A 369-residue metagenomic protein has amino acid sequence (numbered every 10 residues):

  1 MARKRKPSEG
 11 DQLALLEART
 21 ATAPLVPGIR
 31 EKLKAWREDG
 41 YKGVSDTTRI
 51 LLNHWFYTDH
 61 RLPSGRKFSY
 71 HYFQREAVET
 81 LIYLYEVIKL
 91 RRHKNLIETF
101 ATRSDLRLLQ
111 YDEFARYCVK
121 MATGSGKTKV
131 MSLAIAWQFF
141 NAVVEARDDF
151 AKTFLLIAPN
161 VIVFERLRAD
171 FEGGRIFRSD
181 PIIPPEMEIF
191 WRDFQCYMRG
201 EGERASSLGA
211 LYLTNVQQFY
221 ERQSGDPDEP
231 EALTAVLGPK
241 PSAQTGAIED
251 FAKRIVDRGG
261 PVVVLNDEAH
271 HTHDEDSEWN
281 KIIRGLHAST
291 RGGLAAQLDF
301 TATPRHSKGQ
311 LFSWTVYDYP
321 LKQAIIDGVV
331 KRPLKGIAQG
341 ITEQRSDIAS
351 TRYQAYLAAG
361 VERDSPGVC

Functional and structural regions predicted by a protein language model:
M1-C369: RecA-like P-loop NTPase motor core of helicase/translocase proteins
